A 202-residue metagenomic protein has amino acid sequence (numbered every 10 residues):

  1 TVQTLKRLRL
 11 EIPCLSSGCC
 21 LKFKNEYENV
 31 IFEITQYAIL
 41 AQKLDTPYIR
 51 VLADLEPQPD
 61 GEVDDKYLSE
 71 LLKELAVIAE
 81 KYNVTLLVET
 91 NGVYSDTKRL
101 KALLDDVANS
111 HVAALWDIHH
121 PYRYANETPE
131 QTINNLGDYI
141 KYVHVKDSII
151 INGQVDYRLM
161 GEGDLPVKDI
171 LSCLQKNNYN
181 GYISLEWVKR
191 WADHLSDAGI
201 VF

Functional and structural regions predicted by a protein language model:
T4-C14, L21-A114, R123: Active-site acidic/histidine proton-transfer and metal-coordination neighborhood in alpha/beta enzyme cores
L8, D45, T97-W116, P121-F202: Histidine-acidic metal/acid-base catalytic patches
S17, T90-N91, K146, E186: Active-site-proximal beta-strand/loop segments in catalytic clefts of secreted hydrolases
G18-L21, I149: Active-site/binding-pocket entry motifs
